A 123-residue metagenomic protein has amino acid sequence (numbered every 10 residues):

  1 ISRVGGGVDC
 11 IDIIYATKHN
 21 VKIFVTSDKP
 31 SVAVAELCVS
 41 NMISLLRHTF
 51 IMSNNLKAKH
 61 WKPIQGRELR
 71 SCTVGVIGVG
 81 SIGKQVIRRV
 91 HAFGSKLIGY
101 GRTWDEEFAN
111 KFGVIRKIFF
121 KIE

Functional and structural regions predicted by a protein language model:
I1-S53, R67: Phosphate/diphosphate ligand-binding glycine-rich loop within oxidoreductases
V8, P30, L56, W104 (+1 more regions): Residue-level detector of flexible, active-site-proximal loop/helix-junction positions within diverse enzyme catalytic
I14-H19, S40, N54, K84-R88 (+2 more regions): Replace "anionic and nucleotidyl ligands
A16, C38, K59, G78 (+1 more regions): Conserved hydrophobic/aromatic pocket- or pore-lining residues that grip, position, or stack substrates in active sites
N55-K62: A short, charged, Gly/Pro-tolerant segment at domain boundaries
I64-E123: Rossmann-like dinucleotide/phosphate-binding beta-alpha-beta segment
